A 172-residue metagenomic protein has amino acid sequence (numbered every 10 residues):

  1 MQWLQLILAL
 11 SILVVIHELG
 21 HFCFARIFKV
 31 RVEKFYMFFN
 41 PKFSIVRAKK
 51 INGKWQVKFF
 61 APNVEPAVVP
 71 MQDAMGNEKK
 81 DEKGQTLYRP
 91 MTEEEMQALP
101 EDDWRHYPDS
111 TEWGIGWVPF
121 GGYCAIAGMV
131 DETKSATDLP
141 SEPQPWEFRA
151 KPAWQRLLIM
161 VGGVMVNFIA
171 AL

Functional and structural regions predicted by a protein language model:
Q2-P140: Small-residue-rich helix-interface/hinge motifs
Q5, A9, I27, G122 (+2 more regions): Internal alpha-helical transmembrane segments
